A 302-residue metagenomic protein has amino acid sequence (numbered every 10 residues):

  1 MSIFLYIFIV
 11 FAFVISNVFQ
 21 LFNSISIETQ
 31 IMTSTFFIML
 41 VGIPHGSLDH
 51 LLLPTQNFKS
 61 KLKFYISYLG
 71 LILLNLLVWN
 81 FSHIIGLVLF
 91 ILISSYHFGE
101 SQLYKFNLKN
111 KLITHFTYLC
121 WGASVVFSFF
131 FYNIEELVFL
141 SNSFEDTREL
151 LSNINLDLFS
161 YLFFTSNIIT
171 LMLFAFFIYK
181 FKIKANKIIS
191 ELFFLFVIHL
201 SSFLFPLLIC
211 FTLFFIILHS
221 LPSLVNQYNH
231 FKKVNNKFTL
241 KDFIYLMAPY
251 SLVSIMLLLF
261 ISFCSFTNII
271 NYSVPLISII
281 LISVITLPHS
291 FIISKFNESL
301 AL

Functional and structural regions predicted by a protein language model:
M1-F11, F58-L62, I244: N-terminal membrane topogenic signal
A12-N17, S67-L76, F98, L192-S201: Hydrophobic, membrane-inserted alpha-helices
S16-T29, S265-I269: Short, hydrophobic transmembrane alpha-helix segments
F37-G46, I91-L103, I216-Q227, S283-P288: Alpha-helical transmembrane segments and their membrane-interface exit regions
P44-T55, Y96-L108, M172-K184, Q227-Y228 (+2 more regions): C-terminal ends of transmembrane helices
T55-L62, I66, L73-S152: Membrane-interface helix-loop-helix junctions at boundaries between adjacent transmembrane segments
L92, F116-L137, F159-F177, F193-L207 (+3 more regions): Alpha-helical transmembrane segments of multi-pass integral membrane proteins
N186-N226: Membrane-water interface signatures at transmembrane helix termini and the short loops that connect adjacent helices
